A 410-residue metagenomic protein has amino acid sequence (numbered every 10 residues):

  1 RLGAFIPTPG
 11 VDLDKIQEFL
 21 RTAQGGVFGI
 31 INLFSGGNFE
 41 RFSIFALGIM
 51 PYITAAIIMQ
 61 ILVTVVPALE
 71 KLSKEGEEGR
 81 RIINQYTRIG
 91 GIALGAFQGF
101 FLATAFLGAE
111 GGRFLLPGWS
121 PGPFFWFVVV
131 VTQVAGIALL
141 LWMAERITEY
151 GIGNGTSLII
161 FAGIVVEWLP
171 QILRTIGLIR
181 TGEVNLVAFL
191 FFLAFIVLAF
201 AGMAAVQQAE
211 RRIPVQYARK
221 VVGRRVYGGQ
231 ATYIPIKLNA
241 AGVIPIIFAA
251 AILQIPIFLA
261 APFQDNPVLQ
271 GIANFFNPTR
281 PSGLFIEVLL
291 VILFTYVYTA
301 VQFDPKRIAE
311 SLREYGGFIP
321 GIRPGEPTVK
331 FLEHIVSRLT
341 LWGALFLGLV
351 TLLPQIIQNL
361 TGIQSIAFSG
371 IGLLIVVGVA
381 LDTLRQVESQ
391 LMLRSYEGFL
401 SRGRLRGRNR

Functional and structural regions predicted by a protein language model:
R1-K71, E78-R410: N-terminal cationic and glycine-rich segments that engage phosphates or anionic surfaces
